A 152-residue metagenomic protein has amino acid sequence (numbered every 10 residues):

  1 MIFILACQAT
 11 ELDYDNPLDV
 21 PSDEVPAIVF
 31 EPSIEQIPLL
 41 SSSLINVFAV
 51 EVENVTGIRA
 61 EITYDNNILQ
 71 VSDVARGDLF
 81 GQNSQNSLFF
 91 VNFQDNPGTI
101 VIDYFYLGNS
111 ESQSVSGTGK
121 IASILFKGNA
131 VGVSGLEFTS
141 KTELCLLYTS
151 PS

Functional and structural regions predicted by a protein language model:
M1-L5: Sec-dependent bacterial lipoprotein signal peptides
C7-S150: Acidic, low-complexity intrinsically disordered segments
